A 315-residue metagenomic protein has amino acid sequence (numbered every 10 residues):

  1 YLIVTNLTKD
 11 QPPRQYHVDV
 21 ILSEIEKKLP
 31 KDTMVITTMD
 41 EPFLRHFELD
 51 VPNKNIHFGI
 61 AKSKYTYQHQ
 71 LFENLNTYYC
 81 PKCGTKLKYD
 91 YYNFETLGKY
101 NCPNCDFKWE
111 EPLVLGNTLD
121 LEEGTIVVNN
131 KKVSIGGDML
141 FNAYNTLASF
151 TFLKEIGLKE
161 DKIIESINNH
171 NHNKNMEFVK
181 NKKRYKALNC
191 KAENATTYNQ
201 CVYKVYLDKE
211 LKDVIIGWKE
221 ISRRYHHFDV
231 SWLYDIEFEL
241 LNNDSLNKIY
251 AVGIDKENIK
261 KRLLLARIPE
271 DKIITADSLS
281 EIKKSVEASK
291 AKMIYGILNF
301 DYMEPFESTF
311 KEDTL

Functional and structural regions predicted by a protein language model:
Y1-D90: Flexible active-site lid/hinge loop adjacent to a nucleotide/diphosphate and Mg2+-phosphate binding pocket
T5, I36, N145, S149 (+2 more regions): Residue-level signal for inorganic ion chemistry
P13-R14, R45-E48, Y67, Y92 (+5 more regions): Short glycine-/acidic-enriched loop or helix-start segments at secondary-structure transitions that form or flank
E24-K27, H46, K82, A148-T151 (+3 more regions): Alpha-helical scaffold segments in soluble metabolic enzymes
E26-L29, F47-E48, I126-V128, V205 (+2 more regions): Alpha-helix C-terminal capping segments
I56-T196: Adenine nucleotide phosphate-binding catalytic loops in nucleotide-utilizing enzymes
T77, G84, L97-F107, K154-K159 (+1 more regions): ATP-dependent carboxylate-amine ligase
